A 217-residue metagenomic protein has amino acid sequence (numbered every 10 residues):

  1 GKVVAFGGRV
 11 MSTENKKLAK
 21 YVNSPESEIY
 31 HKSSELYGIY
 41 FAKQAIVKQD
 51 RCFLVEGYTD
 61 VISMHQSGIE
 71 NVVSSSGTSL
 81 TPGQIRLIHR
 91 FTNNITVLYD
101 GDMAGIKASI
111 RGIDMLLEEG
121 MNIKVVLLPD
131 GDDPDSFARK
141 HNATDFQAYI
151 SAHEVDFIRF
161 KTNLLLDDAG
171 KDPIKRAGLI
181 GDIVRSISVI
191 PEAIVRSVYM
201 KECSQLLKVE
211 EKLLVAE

Functional and structural regions predicted by a protein language model:
K2-F91, I95, A108-S109: Phosphate-handling DNA/RNA-contact segment within nucleic-acid enzymes
K43-R51, T81-I95, D100-E217: A charged alpha-helical hairpin associated with nucleic-acid processing machineries
